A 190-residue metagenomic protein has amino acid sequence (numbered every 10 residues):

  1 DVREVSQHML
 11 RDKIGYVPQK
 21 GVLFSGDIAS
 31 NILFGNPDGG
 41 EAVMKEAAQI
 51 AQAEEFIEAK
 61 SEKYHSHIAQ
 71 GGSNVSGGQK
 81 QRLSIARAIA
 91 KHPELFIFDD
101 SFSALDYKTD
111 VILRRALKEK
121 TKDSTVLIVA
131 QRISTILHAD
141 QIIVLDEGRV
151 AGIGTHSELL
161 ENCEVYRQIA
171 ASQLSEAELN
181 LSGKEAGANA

Functional and structural regions predicted by a protein language model:
D1-D12, V111, E158: ABC ATPase NBD Q-loop/coupling interface
E4, R11, A29-Q70, R114-R115 (+1 more regions): ABC ATPase nucleotide-binding domain helical subdomain, centered on the C-loop/LSGGQ "ABC signature"
I50, A59, K63, R115 (+1 more regions): C-terminal portion of ABC ATPase nucleotide-binding domains
E54-L83, S101, L105-K108, E176-A190: ABC-fold ATPase nucleotide-binding domain signature/coupling loops
S76-G77, L83-A88, I112, I128: ABC ATPase nucleotide-binding domain "signature" region
A90-E94, D123: A short, proline-enriched helix->beta-strand linker immediately N-terminal to the Walker B motif in ABC-type P-loop
F96-D99: Catalytic Walker B motif of ABC-type/P-loop ATPase nucleotide-binding domains
E119-A130: Conserved catalytic loops of ABC-family nucleotide-binding domains
